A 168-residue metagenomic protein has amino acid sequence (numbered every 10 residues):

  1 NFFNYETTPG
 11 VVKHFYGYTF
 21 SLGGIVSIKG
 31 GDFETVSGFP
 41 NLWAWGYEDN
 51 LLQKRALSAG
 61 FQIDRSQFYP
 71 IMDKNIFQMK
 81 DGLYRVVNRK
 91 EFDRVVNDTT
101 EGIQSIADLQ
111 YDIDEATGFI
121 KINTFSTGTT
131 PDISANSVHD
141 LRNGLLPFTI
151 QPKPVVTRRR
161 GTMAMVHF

Functional and structural regions predicted by a protein language model:
N1-T8: GT-A fold catalytic core of metal-dependent nucleotide-sugar glycosyltransferases, centered on the diacidic
T7, G24-I25, G31, T35-S37 (+4 more regions): Alpha-helical protein-protein interaction elements
G10-I28, T35, A44: A recurrent flexible, glycine/aromatic-enriched loop bordering the glycosyltransferase active site that acts as
G17-Y18, P40, I76: N-terminal hydrophobic or amphipathic segments with adjacent small-residue motifs that include Sec signal peptides
K29, E34, P40, Q53-S58: Amphipathic alpha-helical interaction motifs in eukaryotic regulatory proteins
W43, N50-F168: C-terminal catalytic/acceptor-binding lobe
